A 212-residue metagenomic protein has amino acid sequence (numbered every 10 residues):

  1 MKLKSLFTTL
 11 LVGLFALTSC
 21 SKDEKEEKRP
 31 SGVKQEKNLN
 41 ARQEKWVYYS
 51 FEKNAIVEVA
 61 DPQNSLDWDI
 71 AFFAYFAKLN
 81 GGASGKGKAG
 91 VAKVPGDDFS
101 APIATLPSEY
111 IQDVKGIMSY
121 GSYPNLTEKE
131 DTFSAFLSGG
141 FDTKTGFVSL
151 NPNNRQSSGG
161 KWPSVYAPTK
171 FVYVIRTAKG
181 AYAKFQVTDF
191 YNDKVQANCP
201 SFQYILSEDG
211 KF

Functional and structural regions predicted by a protein language model:
M1-F7: Bacterial N-terminal signal peptides that target proteins for export
T8-V12: Sec-dependent N-terminal signal peptides
A16-S19: C-terminal motif of bacterial Sec signal peptides marking the signal peptidase cleavage site
K22-F212: Surface-exposed, beta-sheet-biased, low-hydrophobicity segments with strongly acidic/polar composition
